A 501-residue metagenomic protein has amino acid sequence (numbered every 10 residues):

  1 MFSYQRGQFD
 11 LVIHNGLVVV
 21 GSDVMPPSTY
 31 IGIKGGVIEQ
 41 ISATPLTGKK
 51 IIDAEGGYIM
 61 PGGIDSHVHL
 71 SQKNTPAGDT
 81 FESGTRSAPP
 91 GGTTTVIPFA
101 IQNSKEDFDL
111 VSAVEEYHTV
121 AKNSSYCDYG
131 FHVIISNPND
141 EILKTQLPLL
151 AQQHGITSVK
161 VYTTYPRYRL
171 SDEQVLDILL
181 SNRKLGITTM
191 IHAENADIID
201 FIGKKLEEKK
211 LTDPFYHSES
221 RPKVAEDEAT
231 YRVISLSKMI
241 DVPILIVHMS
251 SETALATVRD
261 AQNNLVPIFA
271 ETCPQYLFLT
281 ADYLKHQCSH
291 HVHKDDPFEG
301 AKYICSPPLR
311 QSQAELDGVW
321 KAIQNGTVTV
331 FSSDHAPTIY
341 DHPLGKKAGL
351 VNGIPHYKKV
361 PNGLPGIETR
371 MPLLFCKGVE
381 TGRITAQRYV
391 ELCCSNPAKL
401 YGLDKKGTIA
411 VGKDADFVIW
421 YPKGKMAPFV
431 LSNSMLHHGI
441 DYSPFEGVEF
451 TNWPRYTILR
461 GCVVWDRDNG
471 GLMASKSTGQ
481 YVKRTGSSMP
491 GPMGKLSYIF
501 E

Functional and structural regions predicted by a protein language model:
M1-T47: N-terminal metal-binding scaffold of metallo-dependent hydrolase/deaminase domains
G16, I31, G36, G56 (+15 more regions): Divalent metal-coordination and catalytic microenvironments
G16, L344-N362, V411-V482: C-terminal cap of metal-dependent C-N hydrolases
A54-S124: Metal-associated gating/positioning segment near the N- to mid-region
H69-D79, T94-V111, G130-T145, V161-E173 (+2 more regions): Divalent metal-binding segments
L110-C127, D177-I191: Alpha-helix-loop-beta-strand connector modules within alpha/beta enzyme cores
K144-F331, K347, N352: Histidine/acidic residue-rich metal-binding segments in metalloenzymes
T212-D241, H290, D296-Y303, V330-F331 (+1 more regions): His/Asp/Glu-enriched, well-ordered alpha-helical/loop segment that forms or immediately abuts the divalent-metal
